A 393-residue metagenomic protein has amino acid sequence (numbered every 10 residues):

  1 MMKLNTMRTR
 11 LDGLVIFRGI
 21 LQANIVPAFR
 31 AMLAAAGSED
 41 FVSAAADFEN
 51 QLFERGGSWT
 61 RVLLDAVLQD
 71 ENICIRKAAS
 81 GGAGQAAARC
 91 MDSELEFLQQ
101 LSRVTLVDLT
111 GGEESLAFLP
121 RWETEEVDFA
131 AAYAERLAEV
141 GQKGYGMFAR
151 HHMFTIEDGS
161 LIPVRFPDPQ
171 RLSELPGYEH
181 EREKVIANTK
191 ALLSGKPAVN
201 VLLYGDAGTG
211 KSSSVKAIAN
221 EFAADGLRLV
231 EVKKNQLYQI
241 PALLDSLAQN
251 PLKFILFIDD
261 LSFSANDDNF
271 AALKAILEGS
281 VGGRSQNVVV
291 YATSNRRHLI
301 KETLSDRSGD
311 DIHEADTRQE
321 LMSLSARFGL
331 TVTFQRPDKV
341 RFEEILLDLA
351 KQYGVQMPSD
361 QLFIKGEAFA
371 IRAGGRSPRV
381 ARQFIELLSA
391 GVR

Functional and structural regions predicted by a protein language model:
M1-P176: AAA+ P-loop ATPase mechanoenzymes
P167-V201: Pre-Walker A (pre-P-loop) alpha-helix and adjacent loop at the N terminus of AAA/AAA+ ATPase modules, a conserved
T189-A191, N235-L261, A271-G282, A315-Q319: Conserved alpha-helical scaffold flanking the Walker A/P-loop in AAA+ ATPase domains
N200-V230, A242-Q249: Walker A/P-loop
V230, D310-M322, G329-E343: Conserved AAA+ ATPase "SRH/arginine-finger" region at the nucleotide-binding site
Q236-Y238, L261-S264, V290, S294-I300 (+1 more regions): Conserved nucleotide-binding/hydrolysis micro-motifs of P-loop NTPases
A248-Q249, S264-D311, D316: Conserved catalytic/switch belt of AAA+ P-loop NTPases
Q335-R393: C-terminal alpha-helical "lid" subdomain
